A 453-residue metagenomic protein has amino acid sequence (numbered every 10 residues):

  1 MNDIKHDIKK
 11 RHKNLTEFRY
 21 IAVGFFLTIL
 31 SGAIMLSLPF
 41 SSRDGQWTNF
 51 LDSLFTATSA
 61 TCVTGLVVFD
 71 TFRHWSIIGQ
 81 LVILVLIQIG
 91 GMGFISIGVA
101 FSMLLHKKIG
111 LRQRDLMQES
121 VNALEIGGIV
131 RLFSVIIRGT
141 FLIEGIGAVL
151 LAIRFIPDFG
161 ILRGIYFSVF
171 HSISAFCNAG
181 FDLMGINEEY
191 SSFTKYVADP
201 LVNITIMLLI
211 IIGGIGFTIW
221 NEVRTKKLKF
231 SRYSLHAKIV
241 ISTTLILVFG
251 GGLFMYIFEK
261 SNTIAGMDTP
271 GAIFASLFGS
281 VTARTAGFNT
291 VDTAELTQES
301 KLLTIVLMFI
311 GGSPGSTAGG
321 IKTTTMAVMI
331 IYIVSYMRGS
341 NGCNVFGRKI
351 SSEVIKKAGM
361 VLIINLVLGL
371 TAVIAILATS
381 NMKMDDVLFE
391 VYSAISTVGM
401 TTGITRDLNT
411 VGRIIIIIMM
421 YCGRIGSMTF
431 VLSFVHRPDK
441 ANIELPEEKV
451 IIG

Functional and structural regions predicted by a protein language model:
M1-G453: Membrane-proximal intracellular helices of multi-pass ion channels
